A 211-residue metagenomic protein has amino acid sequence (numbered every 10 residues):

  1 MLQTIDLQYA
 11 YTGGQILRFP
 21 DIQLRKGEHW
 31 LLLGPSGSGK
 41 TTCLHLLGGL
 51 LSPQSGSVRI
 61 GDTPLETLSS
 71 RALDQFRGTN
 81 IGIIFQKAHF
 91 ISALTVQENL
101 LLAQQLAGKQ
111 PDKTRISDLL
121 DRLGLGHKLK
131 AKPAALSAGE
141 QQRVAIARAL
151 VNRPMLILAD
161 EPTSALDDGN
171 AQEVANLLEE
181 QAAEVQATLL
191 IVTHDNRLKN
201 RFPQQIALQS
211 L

Functional and structural regions predicted by a protein language model:
T12, L101-T114, R122-L123: ABC-type ATPase nucleotide-binding domains, specifically the catalytic core motifs of the NBD
G48: Helix-to-loop junction immediately C-terminal to a conserved catalytic motif
L65-G82: ABC ATPase NBD coupling module
G78, A131-A134, N152, V185: Conserved signature/switch motifs of ABC ATPase nucleotide-binding domains
L94-L102: Short coil-to-helix segment of the ABC ATPase nucleotide-binding domain corresponding to the Q-loop/switch region
K132-L136, E140-Q142: Conserved ABC ATPase signature
I157-D160: Catalytic Walker B motif of ABC-type/P-loop ATPase nucleotide-binding domains
